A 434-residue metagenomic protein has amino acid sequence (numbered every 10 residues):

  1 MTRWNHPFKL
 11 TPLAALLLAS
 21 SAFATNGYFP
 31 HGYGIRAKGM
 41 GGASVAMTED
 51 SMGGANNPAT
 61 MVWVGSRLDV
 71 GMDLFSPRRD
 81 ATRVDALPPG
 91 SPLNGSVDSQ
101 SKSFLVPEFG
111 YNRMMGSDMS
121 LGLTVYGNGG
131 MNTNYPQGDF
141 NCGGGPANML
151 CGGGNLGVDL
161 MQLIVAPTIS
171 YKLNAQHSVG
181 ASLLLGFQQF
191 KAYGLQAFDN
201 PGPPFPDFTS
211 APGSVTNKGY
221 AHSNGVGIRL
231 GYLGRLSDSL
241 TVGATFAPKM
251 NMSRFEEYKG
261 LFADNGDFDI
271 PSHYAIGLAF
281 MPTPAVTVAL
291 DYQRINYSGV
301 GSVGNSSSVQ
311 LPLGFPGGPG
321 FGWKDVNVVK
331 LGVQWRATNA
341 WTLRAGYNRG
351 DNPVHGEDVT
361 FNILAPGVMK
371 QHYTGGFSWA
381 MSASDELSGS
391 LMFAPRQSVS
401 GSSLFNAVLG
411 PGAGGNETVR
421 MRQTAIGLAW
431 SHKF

Functional and structural regions predicted by a protein language model:
M1-P12: Bacterial N-terminal signal peptides that target proteins for export
T2-W4, F23-Y28: Generic start-of-chain signal for non-secretory N-termini
A19-S21: N-terminal signal peptide c-region/cleavage motif recognized by signal peptidases
T25-A37, G90, S103-F434: Outer-membrane beta-barrel porins/channels
N26-T48, G71-T82: Short glycine/proline- and aromatic-enriched beta-strand/turn motifs that initiate or cap beta-hairpins
T48-G53, M61-P136: Outer-membrane beta-barrel translocator/receptor signature
